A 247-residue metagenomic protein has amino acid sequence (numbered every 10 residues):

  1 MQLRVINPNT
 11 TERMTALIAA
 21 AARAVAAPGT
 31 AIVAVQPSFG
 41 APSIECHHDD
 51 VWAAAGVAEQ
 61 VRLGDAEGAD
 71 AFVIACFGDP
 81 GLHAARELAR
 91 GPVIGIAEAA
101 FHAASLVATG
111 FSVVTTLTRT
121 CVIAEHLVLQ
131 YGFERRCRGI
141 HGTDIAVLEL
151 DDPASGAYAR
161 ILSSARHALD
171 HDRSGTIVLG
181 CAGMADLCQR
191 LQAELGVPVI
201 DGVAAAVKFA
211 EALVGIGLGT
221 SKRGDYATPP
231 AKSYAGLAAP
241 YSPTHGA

Functional and structural regions predicted by a protein language model:
Q2, A21, A27-D49, S174 (+3 more regions): C-terminal alpha-helical cap/extension of soluble enzyme domains
Q2-V25: N-terminal beta1-alpha1 ligand-phosphate binding loop
V5-I6, A66-C76, R173-A182: Periplasmic-binding protein-like
R13, S105-T143, G156-A159, A212-A247: Short, glycine-/small-residue-rich phosphate/pyrophosphate-handling segment
A34-V61, L148-P153: N-terminal beta-loop-helix "entrance" segment that forms/cooperates in small-molecule cofactor or anionic ligand
V51-G68, Y158-R173: Short, well-structured alpha-helical segments in soluble
A54-T109, V113-V114: Glycine/small-residue-rich loop that forms an oxyanion/phosphate-binding "nest" at active or ligand-binding sites
V122-A182, L187: Active-site rim beta-loop-alpha module in soluble metabolic enzymes
